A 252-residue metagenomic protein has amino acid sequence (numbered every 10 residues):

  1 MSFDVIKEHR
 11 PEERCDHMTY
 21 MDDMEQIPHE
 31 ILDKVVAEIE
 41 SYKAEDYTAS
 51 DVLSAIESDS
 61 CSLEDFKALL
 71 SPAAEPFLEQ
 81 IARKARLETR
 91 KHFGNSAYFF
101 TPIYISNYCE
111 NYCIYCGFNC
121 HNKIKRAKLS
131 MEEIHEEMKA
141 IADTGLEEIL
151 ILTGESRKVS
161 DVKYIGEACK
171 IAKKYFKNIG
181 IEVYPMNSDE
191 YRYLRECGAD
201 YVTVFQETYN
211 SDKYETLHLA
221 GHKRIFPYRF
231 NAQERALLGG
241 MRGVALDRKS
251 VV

Functional and structural regions predicted by a protein language model:
M1-I103, N111: Flexible, acidic/Gly-rich N-terminal and inter-domain linker regions that tether and position cofactor-handling modules
I6, E12, D23, E45 (+8 more regions): Generic signature of intrinsically disordered, low-complexity segments enriched in small/polar residues
I31-V35, E45, L63-K67, L78-E79 (+5 more regions): Generic detector of short, locally flexible boundary/turn motifs and exposed helical patches
F93-E133: Canonical Radical SAM [4Fe-4S] cluster-binding loop centered on the CxxxCxxC motif and its immediate flanking residues
C120-H135, I141-A236, R242-L246, V252: Core AdoMet radical
